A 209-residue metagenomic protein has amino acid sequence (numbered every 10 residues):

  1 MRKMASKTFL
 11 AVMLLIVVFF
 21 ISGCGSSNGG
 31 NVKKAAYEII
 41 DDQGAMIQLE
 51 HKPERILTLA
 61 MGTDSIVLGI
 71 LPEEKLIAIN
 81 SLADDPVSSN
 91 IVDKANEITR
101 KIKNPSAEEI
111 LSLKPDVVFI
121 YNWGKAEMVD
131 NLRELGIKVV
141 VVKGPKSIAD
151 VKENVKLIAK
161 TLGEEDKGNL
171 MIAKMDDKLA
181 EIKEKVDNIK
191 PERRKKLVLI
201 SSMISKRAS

Functional and structural regions predicted by a protein language model:
R2-L10, I21-S65, D166-V198: Bacterial Sec-exported substrate-binding components of ABC uptake systems
V18, E50, I70-E73, S112 (+2 more regions): Alpha-helix termination/capping residues and helix-transition junctions
C24, K75-N80, I120, I137-K143: Short hydrophobic/aromatic-enriched beta-strand-loop microsegments
D42-G44, M61-G62, S81-D84, W123-G124 (+3 more regions): Solvent-exposed coil/turn segments that connect beta secondary-structure elements in extracytoplasmic/periplasmic
E54, E74-L76, K114-D116, L135-K138 (+1 more regions): Loop/turn elements at helix/coil->beta-strand transitions in domains of secreted/extracellular proteins
T58-L113, V117-N122: A short, structured surface patch at a secondary-structure boundary
E127-A208: Extracytoplasmic substrate-binding proteins
